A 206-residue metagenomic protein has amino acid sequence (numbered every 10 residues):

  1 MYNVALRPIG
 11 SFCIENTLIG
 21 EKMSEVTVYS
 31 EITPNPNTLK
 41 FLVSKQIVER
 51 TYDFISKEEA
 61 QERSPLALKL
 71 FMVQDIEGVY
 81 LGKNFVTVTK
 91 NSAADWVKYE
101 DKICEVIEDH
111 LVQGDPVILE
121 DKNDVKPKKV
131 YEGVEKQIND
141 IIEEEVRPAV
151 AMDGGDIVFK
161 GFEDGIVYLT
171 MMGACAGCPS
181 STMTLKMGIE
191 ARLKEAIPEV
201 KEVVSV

Functional and structural regions predicted by a protein language model:
M1-L6: N-terminal chloroplast transit peptides
P8-V206: Domain-level signature for proteins that mediate thiol-based redox and metal-cofactor handling
